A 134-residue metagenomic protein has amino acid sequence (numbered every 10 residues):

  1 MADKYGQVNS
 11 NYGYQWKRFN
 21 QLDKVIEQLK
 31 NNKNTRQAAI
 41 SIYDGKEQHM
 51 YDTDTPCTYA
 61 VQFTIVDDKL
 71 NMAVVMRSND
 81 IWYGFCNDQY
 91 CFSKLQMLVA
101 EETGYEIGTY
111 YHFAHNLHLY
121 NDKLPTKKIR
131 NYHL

Functional and structural regions predicted by a protein language model:
M1-L134: Terminal, non-catalytic protein-protein interaction segments that mediate quaternary/complex assembly
